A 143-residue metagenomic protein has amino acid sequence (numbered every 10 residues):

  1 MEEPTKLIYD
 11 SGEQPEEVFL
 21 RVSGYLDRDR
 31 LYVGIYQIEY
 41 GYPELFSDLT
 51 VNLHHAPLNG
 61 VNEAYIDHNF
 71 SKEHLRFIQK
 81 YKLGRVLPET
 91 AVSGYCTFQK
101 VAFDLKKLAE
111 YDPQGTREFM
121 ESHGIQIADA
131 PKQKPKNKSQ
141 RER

Functional and structural regions predicted by a protein language model:
M1-E39: OB-fold ssDNA-binding interfaces and closely related basic DNA-contact patches used across DNA replication/repair
G34-L83: Acidic, aromatic-enriched beta-alpha/helix-loop junctions
L49, Q99, R141: A broad, low-specificity signal marking well-ordered, structured residues that form hydrophobic/aromatic
D67-E121: Short, compact, well-ordered microdomains
T116-K134: Short, cationic low-complexity segments
Q133-R143: Non-Sec secretion/translocation targeting segments of pathogen effectors
